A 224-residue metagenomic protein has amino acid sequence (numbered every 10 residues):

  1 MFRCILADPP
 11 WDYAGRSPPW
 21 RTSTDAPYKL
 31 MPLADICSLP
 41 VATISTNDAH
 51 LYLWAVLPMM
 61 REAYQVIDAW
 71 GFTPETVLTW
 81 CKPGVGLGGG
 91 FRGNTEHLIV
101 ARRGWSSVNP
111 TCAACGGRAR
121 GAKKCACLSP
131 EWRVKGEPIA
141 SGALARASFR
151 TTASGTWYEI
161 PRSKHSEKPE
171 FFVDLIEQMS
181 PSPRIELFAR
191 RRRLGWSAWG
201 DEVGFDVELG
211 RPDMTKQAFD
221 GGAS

Functional and structural regions predicted by a protein language model:
M1-G121, C125-S224: Class I S-adenosyl-L-methionine-dependent methyltransferase catalytic core
